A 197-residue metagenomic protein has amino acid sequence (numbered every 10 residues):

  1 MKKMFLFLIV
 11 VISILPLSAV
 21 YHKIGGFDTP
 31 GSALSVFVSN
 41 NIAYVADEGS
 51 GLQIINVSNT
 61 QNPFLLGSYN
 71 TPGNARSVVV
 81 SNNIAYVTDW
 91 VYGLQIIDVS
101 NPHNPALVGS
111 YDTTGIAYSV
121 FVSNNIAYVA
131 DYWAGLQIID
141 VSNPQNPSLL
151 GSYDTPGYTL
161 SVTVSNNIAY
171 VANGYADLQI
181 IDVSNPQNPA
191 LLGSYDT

Functional and structural regions predicted by a protein language model:
M4-L15: Sec-dependent N-terminal signal peptides
L17-T197: Feature marking well-ordered beta-strand scaffolds used for ligand recognition
